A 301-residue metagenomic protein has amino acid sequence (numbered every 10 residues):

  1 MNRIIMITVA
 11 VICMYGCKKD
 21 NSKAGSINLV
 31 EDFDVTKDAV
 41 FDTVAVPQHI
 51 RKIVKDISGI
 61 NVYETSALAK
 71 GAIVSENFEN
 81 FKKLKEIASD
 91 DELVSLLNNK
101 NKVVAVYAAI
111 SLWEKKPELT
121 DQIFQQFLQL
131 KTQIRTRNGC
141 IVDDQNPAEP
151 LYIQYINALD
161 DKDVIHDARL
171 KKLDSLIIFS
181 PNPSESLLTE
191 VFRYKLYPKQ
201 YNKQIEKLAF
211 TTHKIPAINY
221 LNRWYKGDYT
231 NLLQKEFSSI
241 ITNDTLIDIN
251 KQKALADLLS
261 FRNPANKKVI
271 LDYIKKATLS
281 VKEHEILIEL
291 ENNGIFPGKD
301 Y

Functional and structural regions predicted by a protein language model:
N2-T8: Sec-dependent signal peptide recognition, specifically the positively charged N-region followed immediately by
M14-G16: C-terminal motif of bacterial Sec signal peptides marking the signal peptidase cleavage site
K19: Short, conserved catalytic or interaction motifs in soluble domains
S22-K253, P264, L287, E291 (+1 more regions): Extended repeat-based scaffolds of very large eukaryotic assembly and lipid-transport proteins
A254-A256, K267-D272: Intrinsic-disorder signal
L271, A277-I295: Leucine-rich solenoid repeat scaffolds
